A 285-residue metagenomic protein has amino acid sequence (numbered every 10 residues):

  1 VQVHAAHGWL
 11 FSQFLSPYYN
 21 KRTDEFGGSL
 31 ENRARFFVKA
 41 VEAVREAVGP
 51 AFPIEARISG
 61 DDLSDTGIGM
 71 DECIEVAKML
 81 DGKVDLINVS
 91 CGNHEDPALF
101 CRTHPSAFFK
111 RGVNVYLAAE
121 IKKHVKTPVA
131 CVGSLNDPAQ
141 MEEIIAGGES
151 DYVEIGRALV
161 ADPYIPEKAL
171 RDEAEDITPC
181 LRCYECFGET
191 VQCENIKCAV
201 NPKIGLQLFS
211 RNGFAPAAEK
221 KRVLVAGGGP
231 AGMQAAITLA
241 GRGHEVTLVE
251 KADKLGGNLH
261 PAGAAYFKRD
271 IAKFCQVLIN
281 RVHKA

Functional and structural regions predicted by a protein language model:
V1-A226, P230, Q234-V246, K254: Flavin-dependent oxidoreductase catalytic cores
L224-K284: Beta1-alpha1 glycine-rich phosphate/pyrophosphate-binding loop at the start of Rossmann-like nucleotide-binding domains
